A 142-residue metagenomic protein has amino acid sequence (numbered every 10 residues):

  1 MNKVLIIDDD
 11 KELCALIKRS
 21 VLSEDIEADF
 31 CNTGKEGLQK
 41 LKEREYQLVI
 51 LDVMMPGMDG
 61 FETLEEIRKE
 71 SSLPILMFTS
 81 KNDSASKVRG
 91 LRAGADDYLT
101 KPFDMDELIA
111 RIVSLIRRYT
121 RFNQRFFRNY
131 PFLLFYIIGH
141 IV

Functional and structural regions predicted by a protein language model:
K3, S114-V142: Short, Lys/Arg-enriched segments at the junction into DNA-binding effector domains of transcriptional regulators
A15-S23: Charged docking surfaces used in two-component/phosphorelay signaling
D25-N32, K40: Short hydrophobic/Thr-rich beta-strand motif most characteristic of the beta2 strand and flanking loop of CheY-like
T33-E36, D59-E62: Acidic catalytic/metal-coordinating carboxylates
K42-R44, E66-L73, A93: Conserved phosphotransfer cores of two-component systems
R44-I50: Active-site beta3 strand of CheY-like receiver
V53-M55: Receiver (REC) domain active-site loop signature in two-component systems and cognate sites in sensor histidine kinases
